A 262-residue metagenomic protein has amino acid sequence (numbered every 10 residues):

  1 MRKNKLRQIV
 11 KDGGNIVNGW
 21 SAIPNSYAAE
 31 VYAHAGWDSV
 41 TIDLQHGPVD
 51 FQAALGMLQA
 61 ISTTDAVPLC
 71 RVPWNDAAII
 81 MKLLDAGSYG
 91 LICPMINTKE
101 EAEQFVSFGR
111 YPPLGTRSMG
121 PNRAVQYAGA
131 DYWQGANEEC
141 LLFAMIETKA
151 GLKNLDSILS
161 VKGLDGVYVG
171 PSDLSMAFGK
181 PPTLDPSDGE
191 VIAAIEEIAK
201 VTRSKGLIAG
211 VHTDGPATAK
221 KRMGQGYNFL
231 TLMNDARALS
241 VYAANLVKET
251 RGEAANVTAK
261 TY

Functional and structural regions predicted by a protein language model:
M1-Y262: Expand to "…catalyze enediolate/carbanion chemistry for C-C bond making/breaking, isomerization, decarboxylation
